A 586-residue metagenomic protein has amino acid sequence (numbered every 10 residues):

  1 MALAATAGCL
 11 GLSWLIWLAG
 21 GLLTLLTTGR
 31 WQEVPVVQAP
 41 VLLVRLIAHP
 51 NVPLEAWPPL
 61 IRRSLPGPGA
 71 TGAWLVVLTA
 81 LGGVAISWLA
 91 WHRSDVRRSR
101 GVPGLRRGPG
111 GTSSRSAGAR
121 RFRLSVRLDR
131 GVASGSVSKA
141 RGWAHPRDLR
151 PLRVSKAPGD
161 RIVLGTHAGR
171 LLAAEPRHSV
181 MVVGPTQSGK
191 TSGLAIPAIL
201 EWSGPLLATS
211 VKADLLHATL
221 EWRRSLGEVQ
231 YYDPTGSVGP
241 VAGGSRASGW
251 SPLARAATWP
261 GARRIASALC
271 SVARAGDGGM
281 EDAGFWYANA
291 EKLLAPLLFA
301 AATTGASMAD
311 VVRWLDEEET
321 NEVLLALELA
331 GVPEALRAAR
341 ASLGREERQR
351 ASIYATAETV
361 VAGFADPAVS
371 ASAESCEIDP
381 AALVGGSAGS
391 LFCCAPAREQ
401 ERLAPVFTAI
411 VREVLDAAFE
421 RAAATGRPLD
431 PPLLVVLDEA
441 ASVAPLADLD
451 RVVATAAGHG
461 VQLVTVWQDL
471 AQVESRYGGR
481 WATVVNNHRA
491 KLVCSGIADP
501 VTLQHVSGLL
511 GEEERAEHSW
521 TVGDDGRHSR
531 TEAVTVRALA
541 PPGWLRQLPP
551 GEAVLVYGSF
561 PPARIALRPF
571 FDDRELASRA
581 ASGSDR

Functional and structural regions predicted by a protein language model:
M1-L12, W17-S188, S192-A195, V238-A242 (+3 more regions): Basic- and hydrophobic-enriched, low-structure N-terminal and domain-boundary segments that flank ATP-binding catalytic
G11-L15, A19-G20, T24, L171 (+5 more regions): P-loop NTPase motor domains
W14-W17, W31, W57, W74 (+16 more regions): A residue-identity detector for tryptophan
L46-A48, V52, G385, V484 (+3 more regions): Short alpha-helix boundary/capping motifs
H49-P53, R63-L65, T258, E319 (+3 more regions): Short, solvent-exposed helix-helix connector turns and helix-capping sites enriched in acidic/polar residues
P109-A157, T258-L269, V311-W314, P380 (+2 more regions): Short alpha-helical interface patches
S138-R170, N289-D316, W481-T483, A490: Solvent-exposed, charged interface segments at domain starts and junctions
V453-Y557: Conserved ATP-driven motor cores of ASCE-family P-loop NTPases powering translocation/secretion/packaging/pilus
